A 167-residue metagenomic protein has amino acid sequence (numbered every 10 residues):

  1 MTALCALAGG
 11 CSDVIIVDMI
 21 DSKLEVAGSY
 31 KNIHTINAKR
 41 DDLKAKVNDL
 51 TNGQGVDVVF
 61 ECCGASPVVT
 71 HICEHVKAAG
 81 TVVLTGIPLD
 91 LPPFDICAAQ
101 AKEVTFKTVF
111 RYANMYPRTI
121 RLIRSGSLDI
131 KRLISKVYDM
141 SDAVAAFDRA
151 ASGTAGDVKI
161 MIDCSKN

Functional and structural regions predicted by a protein language model:
M1-R40: Mid-domain Rossmann-like dinucleotide-binding core that forms the NAD(H)/NADP(H) cofactor-binding site
A3, L24, V69-C73, I96: Generic hydrophobic/aromatic pocket-lining and core-packing "Φ" positions
D21, T70-E74, A113, P117-N167: C-terminal hydrophobic helical "lid"/dimerization subdomain of Rossmann-like NAD(P)H-dependent oxidoreductases
H34-K39, L43, S135-D142: Short acidic-hydrophobic, aromatic-tinged amphipathic segments that line or gate anion-handling sites
D42-G53: Short amphipathic alpha-helix with an adjacent loop that forms part of the alpha/beta core around
Q54-F60, K159: Short SAM/SAH-binding signature in class I
V76-A78: Helix-to-beta-strand junctions that scaffold the AdoMet/dcAdoMet cofactor pocket in Class I SAM-dependent enzymes
T81-V83, F94-L133: Rossmann-fold dehydrogenase core element
